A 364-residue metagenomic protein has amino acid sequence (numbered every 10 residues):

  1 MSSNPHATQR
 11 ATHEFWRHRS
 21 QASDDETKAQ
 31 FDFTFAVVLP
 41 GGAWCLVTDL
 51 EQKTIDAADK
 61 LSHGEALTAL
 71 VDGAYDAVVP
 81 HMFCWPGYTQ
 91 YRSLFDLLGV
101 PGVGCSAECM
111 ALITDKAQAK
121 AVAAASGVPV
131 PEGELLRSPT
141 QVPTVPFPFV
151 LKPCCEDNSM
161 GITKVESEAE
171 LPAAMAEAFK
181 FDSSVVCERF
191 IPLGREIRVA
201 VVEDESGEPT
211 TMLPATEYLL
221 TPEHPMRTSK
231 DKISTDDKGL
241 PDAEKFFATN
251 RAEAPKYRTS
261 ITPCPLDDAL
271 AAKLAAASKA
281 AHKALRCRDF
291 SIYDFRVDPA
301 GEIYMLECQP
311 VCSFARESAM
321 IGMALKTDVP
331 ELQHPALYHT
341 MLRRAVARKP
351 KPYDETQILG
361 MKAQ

Functional and structural regions predicted by a protein language model:
M1-E108, L112-I113, Q118, R137-V142 (+3 more regions): ATP-binding N-terminal substructure of ATP-dependent carboxylate-amine bond-forming enzymes
M1-H18, A22, L67, D72 (+2 more regions): Active-site nucleotide/adenylate-binding loops and adjacent lid/helix of ATP-dependent enzymes
V47-A66, D236-I261: Charged, glycine/proline-rich intrinsically disordered loops and linkers
F95, V122-A124, A324: Structural element of the ATP-grasp superfamily
E168-A252, P265-K273, P299-Y304: Phosphate-binding site of ATP-dependent enzymes
E253-L270, K326-D328: Short histidine-centered catalytic/ligand-binding loop motif
A269, R288, V297-Q364: C-terminal active-site "lid" helix and adjoining low-complexity regulatory extension at the edge of ATP-using catalytic
Y293-F295: Hydrophobic residue at the +6 position relative to the catalytic HRD Asp in the kinase catalytic loop
